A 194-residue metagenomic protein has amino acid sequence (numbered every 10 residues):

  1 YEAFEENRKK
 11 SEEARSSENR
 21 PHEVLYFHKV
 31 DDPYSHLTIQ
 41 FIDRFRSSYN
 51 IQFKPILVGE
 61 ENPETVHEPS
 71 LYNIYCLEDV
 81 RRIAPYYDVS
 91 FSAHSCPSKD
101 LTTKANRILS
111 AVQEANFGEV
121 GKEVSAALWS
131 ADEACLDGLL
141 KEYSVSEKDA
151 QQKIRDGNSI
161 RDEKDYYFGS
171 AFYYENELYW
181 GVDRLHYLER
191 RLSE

Functional and structural regions predicted by a protein language model:
Y1-N7, E23, T38-R46, E119 (+1 more regions): C-terminal cap of thioredoxin/glutaredoxin-like
E6-S16: A short, compositionally biased domain-edge/stem linker segment
A14-S17, P55, S159-I160: Short, flexible segments with low predicted structural confidence
S17-V24: A short, charged/proline- and glycine-enriched loop that marks the coil->beta-strand transition at the N-terminal
V30, H36-L128: Structural alpha/beta surface segment adjacent to cysteine/selenocysteine redox centers across thiol/disulfide enzymes
D31, L101, E177-G181: Aromatic-acidic/polar surface patches that form glycan- and anion
